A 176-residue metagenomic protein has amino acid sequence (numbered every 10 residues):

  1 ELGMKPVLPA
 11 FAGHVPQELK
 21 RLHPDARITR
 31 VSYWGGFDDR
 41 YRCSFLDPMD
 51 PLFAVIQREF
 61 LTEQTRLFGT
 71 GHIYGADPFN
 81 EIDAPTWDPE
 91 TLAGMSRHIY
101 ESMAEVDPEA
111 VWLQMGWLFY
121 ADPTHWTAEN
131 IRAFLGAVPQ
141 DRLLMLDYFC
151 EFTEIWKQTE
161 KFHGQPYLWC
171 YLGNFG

Functional and structural regions predicted by a protein language model:
E1-G176: Catalytic-core regions of glycoside hydrolase
